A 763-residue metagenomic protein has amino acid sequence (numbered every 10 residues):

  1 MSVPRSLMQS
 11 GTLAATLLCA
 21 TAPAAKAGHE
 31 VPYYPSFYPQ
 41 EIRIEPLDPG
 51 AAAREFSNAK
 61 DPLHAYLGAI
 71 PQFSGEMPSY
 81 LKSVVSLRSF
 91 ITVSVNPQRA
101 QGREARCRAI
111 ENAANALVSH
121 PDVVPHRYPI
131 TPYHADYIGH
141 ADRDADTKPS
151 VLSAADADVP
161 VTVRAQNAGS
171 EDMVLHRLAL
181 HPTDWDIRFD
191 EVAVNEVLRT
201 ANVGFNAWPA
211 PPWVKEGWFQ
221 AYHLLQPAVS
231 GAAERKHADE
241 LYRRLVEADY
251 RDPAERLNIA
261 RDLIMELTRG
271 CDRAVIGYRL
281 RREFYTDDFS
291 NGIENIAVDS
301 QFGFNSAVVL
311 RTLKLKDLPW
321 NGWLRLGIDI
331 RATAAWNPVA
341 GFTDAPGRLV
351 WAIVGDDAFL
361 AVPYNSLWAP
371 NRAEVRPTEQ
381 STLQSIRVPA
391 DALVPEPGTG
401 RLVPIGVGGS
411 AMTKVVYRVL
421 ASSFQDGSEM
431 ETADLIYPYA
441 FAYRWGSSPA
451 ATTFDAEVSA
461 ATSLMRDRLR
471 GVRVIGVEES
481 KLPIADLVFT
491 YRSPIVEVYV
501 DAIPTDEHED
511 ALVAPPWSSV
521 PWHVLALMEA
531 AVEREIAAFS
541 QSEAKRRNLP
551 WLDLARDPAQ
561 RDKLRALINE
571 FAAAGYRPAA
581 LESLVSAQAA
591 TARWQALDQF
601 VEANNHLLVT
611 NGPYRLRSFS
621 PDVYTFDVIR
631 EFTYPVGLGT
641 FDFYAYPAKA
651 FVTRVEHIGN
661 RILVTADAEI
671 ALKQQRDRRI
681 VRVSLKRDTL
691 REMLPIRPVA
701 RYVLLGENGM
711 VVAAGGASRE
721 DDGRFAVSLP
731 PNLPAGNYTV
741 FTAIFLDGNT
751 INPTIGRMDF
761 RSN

Functional and structural regions predicted by a protein language model:
S2, R281, Y285-F289, I296 (+5 more regions): Surface-exposed binding/hinge segments that line and control ligand-binding clefts or catalytic entry sites
G28-Y33, Q40-S94, G169-Q220, F619 (+1 more regions): Extracellular/periplasmic solute-recognition and catalytic clefts
E55, Q98-R108, I386-A390, V394-A451 (+1 more regions): Aromatic- and charge-enriched surface segment that lines or borders ligand/interaction sites
L67-D158, F205-R244, L267-S290, N752-M758: Local pocket/hinge segments that shape ligand/substrate recognition
N96-R143, D249-R251, I259, L263-G277 (+5 more regions): Periplasmic-binding protein-like
V118-V123, A157-V163, K236-D287, G322 (+4 more regions): Bilobed periplasmic-binding protein-like "clamshell/Venus-flytrap" ligand-binding domains
R281, Y285-I328, R615-L616, P621-Y624 (+5 more regions): Long beta-strand-rich cores associated with HINT superfamily self-processing modules
G327-G408, E692-V699: N-terminal lobe/hinge region of extracytoplasmic solute-binding protein
